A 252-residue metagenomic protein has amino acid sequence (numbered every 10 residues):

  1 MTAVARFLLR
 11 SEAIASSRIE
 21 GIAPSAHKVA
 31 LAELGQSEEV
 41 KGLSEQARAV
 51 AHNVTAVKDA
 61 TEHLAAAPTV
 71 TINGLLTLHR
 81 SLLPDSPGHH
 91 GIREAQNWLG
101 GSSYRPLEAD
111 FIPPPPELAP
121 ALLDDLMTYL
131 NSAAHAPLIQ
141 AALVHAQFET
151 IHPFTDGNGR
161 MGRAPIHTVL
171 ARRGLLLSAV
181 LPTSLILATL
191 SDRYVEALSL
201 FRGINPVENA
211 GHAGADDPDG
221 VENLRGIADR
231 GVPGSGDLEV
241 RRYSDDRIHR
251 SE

Functional and structural regions predicted by a protein language model:
M1-E252: FIC/Doc superfamily catalytic core
